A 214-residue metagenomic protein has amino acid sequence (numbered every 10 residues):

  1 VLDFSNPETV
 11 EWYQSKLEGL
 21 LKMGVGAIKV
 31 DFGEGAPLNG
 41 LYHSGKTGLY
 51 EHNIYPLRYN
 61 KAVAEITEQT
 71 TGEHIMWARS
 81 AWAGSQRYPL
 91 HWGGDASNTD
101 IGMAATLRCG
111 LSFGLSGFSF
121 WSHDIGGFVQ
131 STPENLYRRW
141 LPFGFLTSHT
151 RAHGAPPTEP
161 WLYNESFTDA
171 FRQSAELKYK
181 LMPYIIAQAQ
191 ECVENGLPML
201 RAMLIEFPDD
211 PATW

Functional and structural regions predicted by a protein language model:
V1-W214: Catalytic-domain carbohydrate-binding cleft regions of carbohydrate-active enzymes
